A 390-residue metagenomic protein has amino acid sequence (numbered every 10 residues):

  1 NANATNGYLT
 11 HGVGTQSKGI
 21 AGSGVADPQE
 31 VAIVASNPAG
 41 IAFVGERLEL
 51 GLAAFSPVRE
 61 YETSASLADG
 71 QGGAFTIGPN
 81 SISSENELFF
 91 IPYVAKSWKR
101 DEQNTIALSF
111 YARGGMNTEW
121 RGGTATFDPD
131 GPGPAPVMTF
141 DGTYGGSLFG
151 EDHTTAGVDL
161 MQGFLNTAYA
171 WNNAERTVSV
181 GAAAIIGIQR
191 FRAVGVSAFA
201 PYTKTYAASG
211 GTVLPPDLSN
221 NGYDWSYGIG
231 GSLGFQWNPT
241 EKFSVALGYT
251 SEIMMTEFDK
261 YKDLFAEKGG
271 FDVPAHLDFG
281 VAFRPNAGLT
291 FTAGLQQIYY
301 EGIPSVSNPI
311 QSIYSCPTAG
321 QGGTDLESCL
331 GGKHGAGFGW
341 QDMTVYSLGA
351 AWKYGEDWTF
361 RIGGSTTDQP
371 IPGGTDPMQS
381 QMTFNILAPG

Functional and structural regions predicted by a protein language model:
A2-A112, N117: N-terminal, post-signal peptide beta-strand-biased segments of exported outer-membrane/organellar beta-barrel and other
N3-K18, F89-G390: Outer-membrane beta-barrel porins/channels
